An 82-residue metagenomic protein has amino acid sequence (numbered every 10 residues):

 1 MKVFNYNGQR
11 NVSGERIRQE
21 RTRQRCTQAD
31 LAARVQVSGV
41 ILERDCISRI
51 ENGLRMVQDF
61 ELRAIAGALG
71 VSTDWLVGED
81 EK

Functional and structural regions predicted by a protein language model:
M1-R23, D74: A short, Lys/Arg-rich alpha-helix, primarily the initiator
E15-V37: Short basic helix-loop element that most often maps to the first helix and adjoining turn of HTH DNA-binding modules
I17, L31-A32, I47-I50, L76: Conserved hydrophobic/aromatic packing and binding residues within compact polymer-binding modules
T27, S38, E43-C46, Q58 (+1 more regions): Short coil turns linking two alpha-helices in DNA-binding domains
D45, N52-A64: Short, basic-rich loop-to-helix N-cap that marks the start of a DNA-contacting helix
D59, R63, G67-K82: Short C-terminal boundary/hinge segments that cap the last helix of small helical domains
